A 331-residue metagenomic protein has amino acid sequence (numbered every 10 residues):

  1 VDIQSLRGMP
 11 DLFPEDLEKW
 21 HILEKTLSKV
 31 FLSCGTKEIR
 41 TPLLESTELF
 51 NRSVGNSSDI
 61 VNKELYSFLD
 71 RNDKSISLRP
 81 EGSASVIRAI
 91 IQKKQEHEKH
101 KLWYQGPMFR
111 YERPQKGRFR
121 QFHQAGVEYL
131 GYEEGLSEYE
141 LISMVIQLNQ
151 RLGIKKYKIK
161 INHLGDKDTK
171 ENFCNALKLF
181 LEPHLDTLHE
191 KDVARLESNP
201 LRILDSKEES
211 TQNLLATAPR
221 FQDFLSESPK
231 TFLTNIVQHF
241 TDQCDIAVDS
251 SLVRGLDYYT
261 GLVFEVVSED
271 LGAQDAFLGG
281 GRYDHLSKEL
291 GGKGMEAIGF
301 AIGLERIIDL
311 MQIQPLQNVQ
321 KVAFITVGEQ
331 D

Functional and structural regions predicted by a protein language model:
V1-L17: Auxiliary tRNA-acceptor-end handling modules of aminoacyl-tRNA synthetases
D16-T36, E45-S46, K63, E81-E96 (+2 more regions): Positively charged, Gly/Ser-enriched RNA/tRNA-binding surfaces
E38, S75-L78: A positional/architectural concept
L43-I76: Polyanion/phosphate-binding surface patch
S53-S57, F173-N175, L262-E265: Short low-complexity, flexible loop/linker segments enriched in glycine and/or proline with clustered acidic
V61-D70, N175-L204, S268-D270: Acidic, His- and aromatic-enriched active-site or binding-groove loops in soluble protein domains that engage sugars
K156-G165, D192-L196, A247-V253: Short, surface-exposed recognition loops or helix-turn segments adjacent to catalytic cores
I161-N175: Short, conserved secondary-structure transition motifs
